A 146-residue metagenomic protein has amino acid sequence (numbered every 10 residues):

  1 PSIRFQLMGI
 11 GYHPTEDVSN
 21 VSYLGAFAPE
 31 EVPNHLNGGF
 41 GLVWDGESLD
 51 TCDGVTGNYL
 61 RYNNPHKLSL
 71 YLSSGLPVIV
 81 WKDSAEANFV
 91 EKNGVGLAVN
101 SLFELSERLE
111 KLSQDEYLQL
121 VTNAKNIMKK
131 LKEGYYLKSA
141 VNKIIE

Functional and structural regions predicted by a protein language model:
P1-N37: Conserved catalytic-core segment of nucleotide-activated headgroup transferases in glycan assembly
I3, V21, G39, D50-T51 (+2 more regions): A structural micro-motif
Q6, I79, L97: Conserved beta-strand positions in the Rossmann-like core of class I SAM-dependent methyltransferases
A26-P29, P65, L102, Q114: Structural motif corresponding to alpha-helix initiation and N-cap regions
E31-H35, S106-S113: Short amphipathic alpha-helix with an adjacent loop that forms part of the alpha/beta core around
N37-S74, V80-N88: Nucleotide-sugar-dependent
A87-R108: Change "using UDP/GDP/dTDP sugars" to "using nucleotide sugars
N100-F103, E107, Q114-I145: A charged, aromatic-enriched C-terminal amphipathic alpha-helix characteristic of glycosyltransferases across folds
